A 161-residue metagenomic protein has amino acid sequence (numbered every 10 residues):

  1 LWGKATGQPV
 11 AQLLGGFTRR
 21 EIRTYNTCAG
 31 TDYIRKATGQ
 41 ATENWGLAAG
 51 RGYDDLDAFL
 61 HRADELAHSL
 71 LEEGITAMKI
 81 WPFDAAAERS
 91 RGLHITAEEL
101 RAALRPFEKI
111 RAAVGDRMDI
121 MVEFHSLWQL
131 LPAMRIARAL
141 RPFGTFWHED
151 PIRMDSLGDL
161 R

Functional and structural regions predicted by a protein language model:
L1-M121, L127-P142: N-terminal capping/lid subdomain adjacent to the active-site entrance of alpha/beta enzymes
E123, L127, D150-R153: Active-site-adjacent beta-strand anchor residues
L130, D155-S156: Beta-loop-alpha module in the N-terminal Rossmann-like domain of NAD(P)-dependent dehydrogenases, especially those
A137-M154: Active-site core of metal-dependent hydrolases
L157-R161: Catalytic alpha/beta core domains of metabolic enzymes, predominantly
